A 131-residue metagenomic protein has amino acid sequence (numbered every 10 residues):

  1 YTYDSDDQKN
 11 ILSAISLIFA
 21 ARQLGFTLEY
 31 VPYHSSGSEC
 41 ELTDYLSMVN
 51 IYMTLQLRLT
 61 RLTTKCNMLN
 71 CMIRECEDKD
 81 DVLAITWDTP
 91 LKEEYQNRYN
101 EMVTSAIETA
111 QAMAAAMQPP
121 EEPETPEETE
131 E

Functional and structural regions predicted by a protein language model:
Y1-E131: A preference for well-ordered globular domain cores that mediate specific macromolecular interactions or catalysis
